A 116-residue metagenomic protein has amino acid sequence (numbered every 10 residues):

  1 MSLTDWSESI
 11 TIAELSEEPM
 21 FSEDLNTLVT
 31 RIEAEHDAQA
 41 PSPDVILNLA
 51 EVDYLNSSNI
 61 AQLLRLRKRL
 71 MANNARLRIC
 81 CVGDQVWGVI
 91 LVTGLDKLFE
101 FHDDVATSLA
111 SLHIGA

Functional and structural regions predicted by a protein language model:
M1-E33, L49-E51: STAS-typified acidic loop motif
T11, V45, A75-L77: Conserved beta-strand core positions
S16, I32-S58, C80: Short, glycine-/small-residue-enriched flexible loop/hinge segments at domain edges that mediate gating
L47, L63, L77-I79, I90: Hydrophobic packing within well-folded, soluble alpha/beta domains
R65-G83: Mid-chain, well-packed structural core segment of small domains
D84-G88: Short, glycine/polar-rich helix-capping loops at beta-to-alpha or helix-loop-helix junctions that flank or form
F99-S108: Short acidic-hydrophobic, aromatic-tinged amphipathic segments that line or gate anion-handling sites
T107-A116: Short, charged, intrinsically disordered terminal tails
